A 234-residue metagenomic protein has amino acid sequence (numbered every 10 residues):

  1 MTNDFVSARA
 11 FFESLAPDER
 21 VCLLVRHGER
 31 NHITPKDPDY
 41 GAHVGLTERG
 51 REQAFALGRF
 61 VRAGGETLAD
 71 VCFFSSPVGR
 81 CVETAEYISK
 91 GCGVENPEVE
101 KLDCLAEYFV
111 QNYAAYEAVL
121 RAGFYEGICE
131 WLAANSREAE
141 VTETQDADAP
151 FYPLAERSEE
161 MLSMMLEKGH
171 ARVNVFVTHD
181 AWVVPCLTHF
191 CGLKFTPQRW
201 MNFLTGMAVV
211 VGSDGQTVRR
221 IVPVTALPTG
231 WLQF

Functional and structural regions predicted by a protein language model:
M1-E19, E107-V119, E167-R172, V184-F234: Acidic, low-complexity terminal tails and accessory targeting/binding regions of phosphate-metabolizing enzymes
M1-L102, T144, P197-S213: Active-site-proximal alpha-helix that buttresses catalytic centers in soluble enzyme cores
F5-V6, L154-L166: A Trp-anchored, charged/polar loop motif used as the substrate-binding/catalytic surface of acyl/ester-handling
N31-P35, V44-G45, Y87-E160: Phosphate-handling substructures
G64-L68, M164-A171: Glycine-rich phosphate-binding loop signature in dinucleotide/nucleotide-binding domains
F74-V82, Y125-A139, R220-F234: A broadly tuned preference for mixed-charge, low-complexity surface segments
